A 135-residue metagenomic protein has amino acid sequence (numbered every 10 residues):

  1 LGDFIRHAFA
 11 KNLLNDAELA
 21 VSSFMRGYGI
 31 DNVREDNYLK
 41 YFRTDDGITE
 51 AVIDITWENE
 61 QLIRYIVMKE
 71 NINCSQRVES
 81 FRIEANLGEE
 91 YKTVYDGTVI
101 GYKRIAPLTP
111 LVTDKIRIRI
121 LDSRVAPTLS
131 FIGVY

Functional and structural regions predicted by a protein language model:
L1-N59, I63, K69-R77, G133-Y135: Disordered, acidic Ser/Thr/Pro-rich linker "stalks" and the adjacent N-terminal cap of the next globular domain
D46-E50, Q61, I72-Y135: Trp- and acidic/polar-enriched beta-sheet ligand-binding modules for extracellular glycan and matrix recognition
